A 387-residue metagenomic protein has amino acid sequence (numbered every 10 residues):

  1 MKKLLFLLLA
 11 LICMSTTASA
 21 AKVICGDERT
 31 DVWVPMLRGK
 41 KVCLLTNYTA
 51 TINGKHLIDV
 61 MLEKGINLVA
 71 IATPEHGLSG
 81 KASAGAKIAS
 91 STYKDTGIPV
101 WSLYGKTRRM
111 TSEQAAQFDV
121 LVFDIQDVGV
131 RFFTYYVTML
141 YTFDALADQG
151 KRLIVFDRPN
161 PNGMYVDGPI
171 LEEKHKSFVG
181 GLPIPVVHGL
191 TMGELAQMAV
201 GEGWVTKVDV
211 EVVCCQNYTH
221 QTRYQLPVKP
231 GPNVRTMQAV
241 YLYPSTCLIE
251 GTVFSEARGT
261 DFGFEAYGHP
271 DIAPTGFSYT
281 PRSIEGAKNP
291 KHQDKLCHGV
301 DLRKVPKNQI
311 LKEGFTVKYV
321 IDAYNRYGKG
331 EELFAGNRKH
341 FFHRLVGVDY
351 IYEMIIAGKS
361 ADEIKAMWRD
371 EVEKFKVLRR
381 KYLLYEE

Functional and structural regions predicted by a protein language model:
M1-K22: Bacterial Sec-dependent N-terminal signal peptides
V69-E75, F156: Short internal beta-strands
G80-G85, I154-K176: Glycine-rich, charge-decorated loop segments at or immediately adjacent to ligand/cofactor-binding or catalytic sites
A89-Q117, V130: Glycine-rich oxoanion-binding loops at beta->alpha junctions
D127-M139: Glycine/threonine-rich flexible loop motifs
H175-T246: Conserved anion/nucleotide-ligand pocket segment
N217-K295: Glycine-rich, aromatic-lined ligand/substrate-binding cores of catalytic and carbohydrate-binding domains
G263, G268-R369, E387: Conserved functional hotspot residues or short segments at active or partner-binding sites across diverse domains
